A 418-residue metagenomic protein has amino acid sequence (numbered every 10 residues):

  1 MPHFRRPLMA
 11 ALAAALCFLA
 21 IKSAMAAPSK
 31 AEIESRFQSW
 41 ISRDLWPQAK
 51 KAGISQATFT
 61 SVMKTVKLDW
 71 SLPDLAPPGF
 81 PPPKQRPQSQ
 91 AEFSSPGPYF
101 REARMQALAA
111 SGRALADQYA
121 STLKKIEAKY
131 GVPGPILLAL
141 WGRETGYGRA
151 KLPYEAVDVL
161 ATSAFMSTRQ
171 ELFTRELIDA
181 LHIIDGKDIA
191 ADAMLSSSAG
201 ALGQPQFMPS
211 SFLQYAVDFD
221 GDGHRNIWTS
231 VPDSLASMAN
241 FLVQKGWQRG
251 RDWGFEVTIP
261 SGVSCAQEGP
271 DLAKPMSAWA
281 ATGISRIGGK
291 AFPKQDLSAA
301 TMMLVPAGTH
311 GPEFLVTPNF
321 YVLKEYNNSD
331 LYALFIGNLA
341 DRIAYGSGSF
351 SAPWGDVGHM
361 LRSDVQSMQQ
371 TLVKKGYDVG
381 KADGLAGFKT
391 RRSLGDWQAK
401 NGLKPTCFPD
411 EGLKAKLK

Functional and structural regions predicted by a protein language model:
M1-A11: Bacterial N-terminal signal peptides that target proteins for export
A10-A20: Bacterial N-terminal signal peptides
A27-E127: An acidic, Gly/Ser/Thr/Pro-rich helix-cap/linker signature
S42-F59, K64-S71, A128-G131, G142-G146 (+10 more regions): Sec-exported extracytoplasmic/periplasmic mature domains
Q88-V243, W253: Acidic/His-rich structured neighborhood in mature extracellular/periplasmic domains
A191, L195-E325, A333: Flexible, glycine-rich surface segments
T317-S329, N338-L385: Acidic, Ser/Thr/Pro/Gly-enriched interdomain connector segments
M360-V365, V373-L417: Short acidic, glycine/serine/threonine-rich helix-capping segments at coil-helix boundaries
